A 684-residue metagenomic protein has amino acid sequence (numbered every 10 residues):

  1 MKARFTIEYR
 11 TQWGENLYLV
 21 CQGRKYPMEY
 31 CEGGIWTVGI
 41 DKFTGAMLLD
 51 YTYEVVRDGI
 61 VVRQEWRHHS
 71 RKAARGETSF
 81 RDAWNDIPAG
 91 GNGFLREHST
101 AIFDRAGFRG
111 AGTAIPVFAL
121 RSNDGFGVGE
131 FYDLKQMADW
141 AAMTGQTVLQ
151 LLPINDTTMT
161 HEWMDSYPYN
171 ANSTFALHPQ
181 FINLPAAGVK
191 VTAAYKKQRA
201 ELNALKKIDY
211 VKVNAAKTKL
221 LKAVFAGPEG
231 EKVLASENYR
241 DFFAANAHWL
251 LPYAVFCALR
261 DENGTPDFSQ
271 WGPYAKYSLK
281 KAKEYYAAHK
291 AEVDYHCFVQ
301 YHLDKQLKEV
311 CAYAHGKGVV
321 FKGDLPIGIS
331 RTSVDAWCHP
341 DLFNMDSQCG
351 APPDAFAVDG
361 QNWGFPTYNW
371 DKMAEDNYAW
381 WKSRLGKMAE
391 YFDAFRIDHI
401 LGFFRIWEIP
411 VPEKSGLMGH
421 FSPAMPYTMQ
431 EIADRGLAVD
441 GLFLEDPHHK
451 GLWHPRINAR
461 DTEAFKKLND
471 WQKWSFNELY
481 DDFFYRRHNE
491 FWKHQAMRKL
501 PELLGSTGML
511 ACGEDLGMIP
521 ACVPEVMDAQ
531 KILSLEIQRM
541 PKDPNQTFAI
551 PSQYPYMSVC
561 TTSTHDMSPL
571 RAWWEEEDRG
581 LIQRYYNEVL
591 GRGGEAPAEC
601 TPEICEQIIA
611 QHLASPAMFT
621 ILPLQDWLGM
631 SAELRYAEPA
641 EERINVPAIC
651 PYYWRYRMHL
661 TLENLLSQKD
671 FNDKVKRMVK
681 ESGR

Functional and structural regions predicted by a protein language model:
K2-L48, V56-T78, F126: Aromatic-rich carbohydrate-binding modules that target alpha-glucans
G39-D41, S70, R75, S79-R684: Catalytic cores of glycan-processing enzymes that make or break glycosidic bonds
